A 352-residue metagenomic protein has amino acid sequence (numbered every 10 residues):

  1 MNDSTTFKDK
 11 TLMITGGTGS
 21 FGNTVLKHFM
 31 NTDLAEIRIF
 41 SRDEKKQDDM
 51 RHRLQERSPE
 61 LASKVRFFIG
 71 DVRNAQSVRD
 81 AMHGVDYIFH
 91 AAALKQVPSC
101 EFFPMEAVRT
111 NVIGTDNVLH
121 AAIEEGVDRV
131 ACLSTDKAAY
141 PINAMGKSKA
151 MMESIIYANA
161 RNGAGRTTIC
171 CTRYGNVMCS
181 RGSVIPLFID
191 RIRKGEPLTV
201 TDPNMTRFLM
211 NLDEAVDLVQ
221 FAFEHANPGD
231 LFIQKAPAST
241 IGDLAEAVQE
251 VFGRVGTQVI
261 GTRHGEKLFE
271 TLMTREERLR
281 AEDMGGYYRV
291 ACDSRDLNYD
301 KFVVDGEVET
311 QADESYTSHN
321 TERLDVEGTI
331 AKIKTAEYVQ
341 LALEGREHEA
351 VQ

Functional and structural regions predicted by a protein language model:
N2-T6, E124, S154, A158-Q352: Strand-loop microenvironment adjacent to phosphate/nucleotide-handling motifs in alpha/beta enzyme folds
K10-T32: N-terminal Rossmann NAD(P)H-binding glycine-rich loop of SDR-like oxidoreductase domains
T15, M82-A91, C132: Rossmann-fold scaffold of SDR-type NAD(P)-dependent oxidoreductases
D33-D49: Conserved glycine-rich Rossmann-like NAD(P)H-binding loop of the short-chain dehydrogenase/reductase
S41, F68-I69, R109, D202 (+1 more regions): Conserved residues in the N-terminal Rossmann fold of short-chain dehydrogenase/reductase
V65-Y87: Conserved Rossmann-fold cofactor-binding substructure of NAD(P)-dependent oxidoreductases
F67, A107, V130, I169-T172: Hydrophobic/aromatic anchor residues within beta-strands of the central parallel beta-sheet of Rossmann-like
H90, L94-A150, S154: Conserved Rossmann-fold NAD(P)-dependent oxidoreductase catalytic core, especially the SDR/UDP-sugar
